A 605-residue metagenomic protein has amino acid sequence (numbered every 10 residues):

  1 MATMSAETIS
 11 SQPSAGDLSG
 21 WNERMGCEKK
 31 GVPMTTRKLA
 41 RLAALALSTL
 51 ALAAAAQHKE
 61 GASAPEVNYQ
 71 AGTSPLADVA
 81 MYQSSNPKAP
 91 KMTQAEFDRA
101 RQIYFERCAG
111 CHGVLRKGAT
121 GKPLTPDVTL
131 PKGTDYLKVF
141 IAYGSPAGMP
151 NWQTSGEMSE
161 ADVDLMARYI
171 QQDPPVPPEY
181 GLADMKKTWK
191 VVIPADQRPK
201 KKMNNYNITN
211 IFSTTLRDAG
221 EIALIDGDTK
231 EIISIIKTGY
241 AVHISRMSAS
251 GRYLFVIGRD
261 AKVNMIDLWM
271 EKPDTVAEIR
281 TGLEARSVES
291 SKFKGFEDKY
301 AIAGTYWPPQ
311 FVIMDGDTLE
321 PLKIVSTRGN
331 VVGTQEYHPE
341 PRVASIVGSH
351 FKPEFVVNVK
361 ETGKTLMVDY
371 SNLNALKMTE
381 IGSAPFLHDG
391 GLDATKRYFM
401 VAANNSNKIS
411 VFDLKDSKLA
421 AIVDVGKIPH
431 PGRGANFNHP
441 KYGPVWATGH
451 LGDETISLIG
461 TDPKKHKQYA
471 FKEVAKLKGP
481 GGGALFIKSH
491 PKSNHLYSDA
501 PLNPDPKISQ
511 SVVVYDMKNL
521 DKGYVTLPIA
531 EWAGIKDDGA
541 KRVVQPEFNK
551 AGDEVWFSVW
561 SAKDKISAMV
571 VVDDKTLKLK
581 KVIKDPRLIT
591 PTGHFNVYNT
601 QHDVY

Functional and structural regions predicted by a protein language model:
E60, P65-A71, L115, A119 (+1 more regions): Extracytoplasmic electron-transfer domains, predominantly the class I c-type cytochrome c fold
G61, P65-I103, K200: Electrostatic cytochrome c docking/interface patches
T93-K117, Y136-Y143: Sequence/structural segment immediately N-terminal to covalent heme-attachment motifs in c-type and related
V192-Y206, M247-A249, E289-E297, Y337-F351 (+5 more regions): Structural signature of eukaryotic scaffold interfaces centered on beta-propeller domains
E231-I236, D274-I279, E320-V325, G329-E336 (+5 more regions): A short beta-strand motif characteristic of beta-propeller blades
D267-M270, G316-E320, D369-L373, L414-K418 (+3 more regions): Short loop/turn segments immediately following beta-strands, especially the blade-tip and inter-blade linker loops
R280-Y300, G304-P353, V359-E361, A375-I381: Asp-box/WD-like beta-propeller blade repeats and closely related beta-sheet repeat scaffolds
V445-W446, G482-D564: Loop/turn-rich, solvent-exposed surfaces of beta-rich toroidal or solenoidal domains
